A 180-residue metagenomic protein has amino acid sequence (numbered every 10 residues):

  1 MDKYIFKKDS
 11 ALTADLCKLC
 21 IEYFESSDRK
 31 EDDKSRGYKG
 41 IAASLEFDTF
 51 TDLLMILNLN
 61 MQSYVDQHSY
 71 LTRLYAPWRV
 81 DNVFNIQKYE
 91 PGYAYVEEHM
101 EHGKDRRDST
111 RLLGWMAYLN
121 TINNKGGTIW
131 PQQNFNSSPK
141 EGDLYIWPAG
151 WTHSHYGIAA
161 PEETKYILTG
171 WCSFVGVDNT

Functional and structural regions predicted by a protein language model:
M1-L144, T152-T180: Fe(II)/2-oxoglutarate oxygenase catalytic core
